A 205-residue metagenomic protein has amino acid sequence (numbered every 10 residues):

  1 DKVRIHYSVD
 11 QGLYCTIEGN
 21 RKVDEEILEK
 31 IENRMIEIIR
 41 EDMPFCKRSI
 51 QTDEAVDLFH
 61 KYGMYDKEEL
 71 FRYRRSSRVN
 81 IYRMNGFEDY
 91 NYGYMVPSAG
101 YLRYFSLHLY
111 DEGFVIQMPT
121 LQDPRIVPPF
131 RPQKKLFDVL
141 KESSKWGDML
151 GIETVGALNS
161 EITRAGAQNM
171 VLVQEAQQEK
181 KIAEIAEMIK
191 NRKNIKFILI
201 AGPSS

Functional and structural regions predicted by a protein language model:
K2-R192: Auxiliary tRNA-acceptor-end handling modules of aminoacyl-tRNA synthetases
F197-S205: Glycine-rich phosphate-binding P-loop
